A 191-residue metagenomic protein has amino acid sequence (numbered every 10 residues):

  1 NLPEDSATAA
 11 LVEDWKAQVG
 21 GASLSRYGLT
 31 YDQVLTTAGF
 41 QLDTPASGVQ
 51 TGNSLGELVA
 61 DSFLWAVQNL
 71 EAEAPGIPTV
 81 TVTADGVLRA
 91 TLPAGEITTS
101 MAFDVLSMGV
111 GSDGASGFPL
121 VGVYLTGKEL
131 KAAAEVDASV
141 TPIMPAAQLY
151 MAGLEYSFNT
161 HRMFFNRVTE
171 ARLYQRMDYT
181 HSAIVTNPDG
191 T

Functional and structural regions predicted by a protein language model:
N1-T191: Solvent-exposed loop/linker segments at secondary-structure transitions that flank or connect catalytic domains
